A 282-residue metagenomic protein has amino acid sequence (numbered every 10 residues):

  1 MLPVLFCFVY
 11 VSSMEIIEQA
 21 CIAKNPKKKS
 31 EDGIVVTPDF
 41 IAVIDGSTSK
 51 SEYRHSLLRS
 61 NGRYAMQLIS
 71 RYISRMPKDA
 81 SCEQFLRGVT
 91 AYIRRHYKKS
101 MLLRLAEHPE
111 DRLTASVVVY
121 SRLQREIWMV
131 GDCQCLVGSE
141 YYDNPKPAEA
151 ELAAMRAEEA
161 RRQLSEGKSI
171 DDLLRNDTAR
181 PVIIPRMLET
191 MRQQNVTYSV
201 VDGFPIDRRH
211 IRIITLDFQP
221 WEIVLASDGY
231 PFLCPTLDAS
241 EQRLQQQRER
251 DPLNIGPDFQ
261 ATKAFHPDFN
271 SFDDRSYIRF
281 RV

Functional and structural regions predicted by a protein language model:
Y10-V282: PP2C/PPM-type serine/threonine phosphatase catalytic domain
